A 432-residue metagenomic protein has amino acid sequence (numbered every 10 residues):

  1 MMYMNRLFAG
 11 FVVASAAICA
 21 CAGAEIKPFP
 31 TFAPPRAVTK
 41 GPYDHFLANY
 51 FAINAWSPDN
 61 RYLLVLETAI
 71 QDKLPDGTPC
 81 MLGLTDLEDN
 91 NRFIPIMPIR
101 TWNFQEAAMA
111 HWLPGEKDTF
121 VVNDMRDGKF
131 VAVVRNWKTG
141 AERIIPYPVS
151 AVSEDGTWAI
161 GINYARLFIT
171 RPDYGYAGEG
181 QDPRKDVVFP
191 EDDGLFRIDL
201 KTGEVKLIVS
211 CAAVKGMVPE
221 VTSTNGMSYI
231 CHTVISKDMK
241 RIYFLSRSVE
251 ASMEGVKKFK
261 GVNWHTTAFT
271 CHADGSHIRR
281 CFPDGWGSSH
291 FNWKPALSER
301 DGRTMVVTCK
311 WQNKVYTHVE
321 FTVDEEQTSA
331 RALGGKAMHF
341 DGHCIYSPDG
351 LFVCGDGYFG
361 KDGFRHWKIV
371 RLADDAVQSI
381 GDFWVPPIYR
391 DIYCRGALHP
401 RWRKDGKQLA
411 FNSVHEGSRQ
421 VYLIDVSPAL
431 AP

Functional and structural regions predicted by a protein language model:
R36-H45, I96-N103, V205-N225, G285-W286 (+1 more regions): Surface-exposed loop and turn segments in beta-propeller and other repeat-based domains that flank or scaffold
Y50-A52, I70, D76-M125: Blade-loop segments of beta-propeller domains
I53-L63, W102-D124, S150-W158, I162 (+4 more regions): Blade-terminus and WD-like Trp-Asp/Gly-His loop motifs, strongest in beta-propeller folds
L66-P79, I162-D192, F244-W264, T308-W311 (+2 more regions): Short, conserved, GDST-rich strand-edge loop motifs in beta-rich repeat architectures
I99-G194, L207-T224: Asp-box/WD-like beta-propeller blade repeats and closely related beta-sheet repeat scaffolds
F282-G287, A332-I345, A376-R401: Conserved blade-ending motifs and adjacent loop-strand segments that build the rim/top face of beta-propeller domains
K314-Y316, G334-A376: Loop/turn-rich, solvent-exposed surfaces of beta-rich toroidal or solenoidal domains
G396-P432: Blade-level signature of beta-propeller repeat domains, shared across WD40, Kelch, NHL, RCC1 and BNR/Asp-box propellers
